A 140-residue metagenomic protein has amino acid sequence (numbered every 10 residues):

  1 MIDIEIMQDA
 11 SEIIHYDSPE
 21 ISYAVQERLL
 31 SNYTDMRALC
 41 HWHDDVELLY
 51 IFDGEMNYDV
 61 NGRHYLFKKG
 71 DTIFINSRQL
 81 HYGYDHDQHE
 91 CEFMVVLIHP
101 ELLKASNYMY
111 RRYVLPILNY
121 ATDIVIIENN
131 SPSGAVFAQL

Functional and structural regions predicted by a protein language model:
M1-L66, T72, R111-R112, V125: Generic protein-terminus/edge-of-domain signal
I2-A24, L80-L140: A hydrophobic/aromatic-rich effector-binding and dimerization subdomain of bacterial HTH-type transcriptional regulators
N32, N57, N61, N76 (+3 more regions): Detector for Asparagine
F67-H81: Conserved metal-binding segment of the jelly-roll/cupin
